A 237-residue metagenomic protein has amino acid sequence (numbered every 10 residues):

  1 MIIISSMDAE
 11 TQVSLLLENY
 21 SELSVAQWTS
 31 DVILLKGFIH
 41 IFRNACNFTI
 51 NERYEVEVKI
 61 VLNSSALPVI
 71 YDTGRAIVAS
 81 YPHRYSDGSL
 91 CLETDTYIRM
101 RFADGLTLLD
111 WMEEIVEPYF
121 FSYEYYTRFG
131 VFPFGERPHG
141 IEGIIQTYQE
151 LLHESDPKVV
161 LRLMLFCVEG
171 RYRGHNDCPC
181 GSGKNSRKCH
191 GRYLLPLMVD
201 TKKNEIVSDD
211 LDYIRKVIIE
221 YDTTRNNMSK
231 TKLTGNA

Functional and structural regions predicted by a protein language model:
M1-I2, D95-G105, L109-A237: Acidic/negatively charged segments and metal-coordination signatures
I3-W111: Compact alpha/beta protein-protein interaction domains typified by the UBC
